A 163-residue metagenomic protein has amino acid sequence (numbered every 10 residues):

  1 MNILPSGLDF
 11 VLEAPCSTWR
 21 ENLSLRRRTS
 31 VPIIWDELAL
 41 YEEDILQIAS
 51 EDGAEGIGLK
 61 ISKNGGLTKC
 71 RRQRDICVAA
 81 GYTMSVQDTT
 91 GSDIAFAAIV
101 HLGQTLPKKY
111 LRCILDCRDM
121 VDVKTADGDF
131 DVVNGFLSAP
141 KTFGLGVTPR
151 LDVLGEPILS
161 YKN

Functional and structural regions predicted by a protein language model:
M1-V11: Alpha/beta enzyme core
L8, S17-P32, A39-F136, P140: Shared catalytic-loop signature of beta/alpha-barrel
A14: Non-cysteine beta-strand/loop elements that form the S-adenosyl-L-methionine
L154-N163: Active-site microenvironment of metallo-dependent hydrolases
